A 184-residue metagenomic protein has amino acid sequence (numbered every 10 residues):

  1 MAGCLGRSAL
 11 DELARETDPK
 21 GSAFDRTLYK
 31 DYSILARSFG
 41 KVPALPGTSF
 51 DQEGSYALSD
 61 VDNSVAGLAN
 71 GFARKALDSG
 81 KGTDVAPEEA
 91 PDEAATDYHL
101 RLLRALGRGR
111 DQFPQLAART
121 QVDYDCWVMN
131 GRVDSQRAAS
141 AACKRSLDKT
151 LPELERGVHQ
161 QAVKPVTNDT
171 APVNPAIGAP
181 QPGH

Functional and structural regions predicted by a protein language model:
M1-H184: Long, charged/polar, soluble alpha-helical segments
